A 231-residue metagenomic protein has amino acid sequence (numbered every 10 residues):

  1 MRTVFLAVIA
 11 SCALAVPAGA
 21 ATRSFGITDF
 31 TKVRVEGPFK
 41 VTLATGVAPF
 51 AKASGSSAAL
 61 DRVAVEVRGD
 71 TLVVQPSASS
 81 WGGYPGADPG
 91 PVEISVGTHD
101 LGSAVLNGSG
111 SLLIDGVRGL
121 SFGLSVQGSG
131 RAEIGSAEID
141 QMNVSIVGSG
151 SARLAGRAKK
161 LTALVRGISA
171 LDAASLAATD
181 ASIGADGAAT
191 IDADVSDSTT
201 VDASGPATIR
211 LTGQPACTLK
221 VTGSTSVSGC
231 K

Functional and structural regions predicted by a protein language model:
T3-L14: Sec-dependent N-terminal signal peptides
I9, A18-Q127, S136-S145, A155-T162 (+3 more regions): Acidic (Asp/Glu) and glycine-rich low-complexity loops/linkers that are typically intrinsically disordered
A152-K231: Short, surface-exposed interaction patches in beta-rich subdomains that mediate adhesion/assembly near membranes
